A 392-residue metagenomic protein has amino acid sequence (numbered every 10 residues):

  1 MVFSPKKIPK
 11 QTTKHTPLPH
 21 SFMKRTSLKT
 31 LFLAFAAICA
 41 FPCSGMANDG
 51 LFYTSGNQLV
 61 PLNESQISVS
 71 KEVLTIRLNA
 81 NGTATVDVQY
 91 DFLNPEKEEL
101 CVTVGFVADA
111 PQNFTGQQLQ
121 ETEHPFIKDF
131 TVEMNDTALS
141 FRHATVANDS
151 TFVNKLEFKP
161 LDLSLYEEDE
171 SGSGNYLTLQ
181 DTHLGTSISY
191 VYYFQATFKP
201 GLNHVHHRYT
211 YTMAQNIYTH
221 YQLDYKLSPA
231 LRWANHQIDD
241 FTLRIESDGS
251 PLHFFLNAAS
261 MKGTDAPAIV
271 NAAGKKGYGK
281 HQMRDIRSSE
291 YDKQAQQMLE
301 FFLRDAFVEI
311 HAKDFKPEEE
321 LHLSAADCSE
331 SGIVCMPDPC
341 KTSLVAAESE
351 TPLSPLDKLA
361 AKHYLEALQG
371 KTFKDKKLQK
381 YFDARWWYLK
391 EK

Functional and structural regions predicted by a protein language model:
L18-F32: Bacterial N-terminal signal peptides that target proteins for export
F32-A40: Bacterial N-terminal signal peptides
G45-T83: N-terminal, polar/Ser/Thr-rich
L74-L78, Q89-L93, D181-T182, Y193-T197 (+3 more regions): Beta-strand-rich interaction surfaces with strong enrichment in secreted/lumenal proteins
L78, F92-E98, A108-A110, S247: Asparagine-centered strand-capping/turn motif at beta-strand->loop junctions
G105-V146, N235-S288: Solvent-exposed beta-hairpin/edge-strand motifs
Q112-V191: Structured domain cores in non-transmembrane regions
N113, T178-T264: Surface-exposed, acidic/Ser/Thr-rich flexible loop segments
